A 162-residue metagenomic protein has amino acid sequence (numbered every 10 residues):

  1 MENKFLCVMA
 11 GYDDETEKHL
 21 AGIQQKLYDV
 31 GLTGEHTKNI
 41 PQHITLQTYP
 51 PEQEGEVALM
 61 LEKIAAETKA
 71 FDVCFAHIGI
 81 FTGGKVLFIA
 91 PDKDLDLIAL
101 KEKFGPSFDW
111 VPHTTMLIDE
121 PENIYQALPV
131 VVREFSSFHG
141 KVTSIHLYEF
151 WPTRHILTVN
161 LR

Functional and structural regions predicted by a protein language model:
M1-A70, D92-K141, R154-R162: Basic, often amphipathic N-terminal segments
A70, C74-A76: Short, surface-exposed loop motifs enriched in S/T, G, D/E and P with embedded aromatic residues
A76-K85, S144-H155: Short proline/glycine- and acidic-rich turn/helix-capping motifs at secondary-structure junctions
G84-V86, F108-D109: Charge-rich, low-complexity N-terminal segments
I89: A structured binding-face within diverse protein domains that lines the active/interaction site
